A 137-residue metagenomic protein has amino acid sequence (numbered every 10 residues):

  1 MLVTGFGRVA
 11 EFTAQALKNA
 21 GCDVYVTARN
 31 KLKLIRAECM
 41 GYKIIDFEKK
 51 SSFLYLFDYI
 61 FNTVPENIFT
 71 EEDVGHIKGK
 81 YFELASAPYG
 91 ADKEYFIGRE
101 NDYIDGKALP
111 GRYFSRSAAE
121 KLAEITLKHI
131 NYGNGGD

Functional and structural regions predicted by a protein language model:
M1-L17: Glycine-rich adenosine-cofactor-binding loop
G7, R29-K31, A87: Residues in the short beta-alpha loop(s) of Rossmann-like NAD(P)-binding domains
A16-V24, K78, N101: Conserved S-adenosyl-L-methionine
N19-M40: NAD(P)-binding Rossmann-fold cofactor-contacting core
K49-F69: Rossmann-like NAD(P)-binding element
E66-Y81: Rossmann-fold NAD(P) dinucleotide-binding segment
A87-D137: Adenosine-phosphate binding glycine-rich loop
